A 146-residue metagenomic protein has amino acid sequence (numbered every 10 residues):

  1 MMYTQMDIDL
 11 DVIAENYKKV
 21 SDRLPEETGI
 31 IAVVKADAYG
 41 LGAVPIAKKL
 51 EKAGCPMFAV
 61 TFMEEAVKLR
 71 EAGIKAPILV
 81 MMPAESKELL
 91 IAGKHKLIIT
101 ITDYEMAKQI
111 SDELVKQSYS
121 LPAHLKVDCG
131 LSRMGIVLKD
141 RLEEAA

Functional and structural regions predicted by a protein language model:
T4-D7, V12-E15, T28-A146: Active-site-proximal beta-alpha core segment in soluble small-molecule metabolic enzymes
S21: N-terminal nucleotide-binding beta1-loop-alpha1 segment
P25: Short conserved AdoMet
